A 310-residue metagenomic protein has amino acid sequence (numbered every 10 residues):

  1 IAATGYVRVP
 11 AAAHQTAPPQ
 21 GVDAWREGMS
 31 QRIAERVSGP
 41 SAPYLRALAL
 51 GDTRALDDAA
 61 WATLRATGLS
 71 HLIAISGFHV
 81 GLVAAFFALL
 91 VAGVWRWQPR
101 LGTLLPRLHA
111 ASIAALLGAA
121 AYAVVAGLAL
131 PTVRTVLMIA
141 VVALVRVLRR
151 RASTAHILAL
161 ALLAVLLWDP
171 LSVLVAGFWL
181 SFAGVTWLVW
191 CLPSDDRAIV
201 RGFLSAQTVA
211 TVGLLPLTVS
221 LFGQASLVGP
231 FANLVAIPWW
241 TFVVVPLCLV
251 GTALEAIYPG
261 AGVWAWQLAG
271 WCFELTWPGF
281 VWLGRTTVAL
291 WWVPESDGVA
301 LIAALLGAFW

Functional and structural regions predicted by a protein language model:
I1-H71: Membrane-interface helix/helix-cap signal primarily in integral membrane proteins
G5, D57-P230, P294-W310: Hydrophobic alpha-helical transmembrane segments in multi-pass membrane proteins
A11, R54-A55, A120, T241 (+1 more regions): Active-site/binding-pocket entry motifs
A17, G21, W25, P40 (+10 more regions): Catalytic cores of large soluble enzymes that bind and process phosphate-bearing ligands
D23-A34, W266, G270, G284-W292: N-terminal transmembrane-helix/juxtamembrane module of multi-pass inner/ER membrane proteins
A24, G28, P43, A55 (+7 more regions): Generic alpha-helical secondary structure signal
R26, S30, L45, A49 (+6 more regions): Hydrophobic face of alpha-helices
V185-V288: Alpha-helical transmembrane segments of multi-pass integral membrane proteins
